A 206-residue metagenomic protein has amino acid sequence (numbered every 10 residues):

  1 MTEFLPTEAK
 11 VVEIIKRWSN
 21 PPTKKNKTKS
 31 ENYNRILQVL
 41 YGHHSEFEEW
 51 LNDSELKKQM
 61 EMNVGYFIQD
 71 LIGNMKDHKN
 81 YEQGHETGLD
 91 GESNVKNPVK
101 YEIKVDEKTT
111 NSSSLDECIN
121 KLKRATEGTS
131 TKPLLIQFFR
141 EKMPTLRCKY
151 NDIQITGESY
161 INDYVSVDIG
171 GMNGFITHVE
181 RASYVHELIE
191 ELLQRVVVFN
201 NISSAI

Functional and structural regions predicted by a protein language model:
M1-F67: Interdomain/boundary linker segments immediately adjacent to catalytic/signaling cores
M60-N80: Short N-terminal edge-element motif at the start of the domain
D77, K96, T129-S130: Short glycine/proline-enriched coil/turn segments at helix->beta-strand junctions
H78-G91: Short, well-structured beta-strand/strand-turn elements
L89-T109: Conserved catalytic cores of phosphodiester-cleaving nucleases, focusing on short active-site segments
V105-V167, G171: Catalytic cores of nucleic-acid endonucleases
C148-I206: Charged, structured surface patches that assemble and position nucleic-acid processing machinery
